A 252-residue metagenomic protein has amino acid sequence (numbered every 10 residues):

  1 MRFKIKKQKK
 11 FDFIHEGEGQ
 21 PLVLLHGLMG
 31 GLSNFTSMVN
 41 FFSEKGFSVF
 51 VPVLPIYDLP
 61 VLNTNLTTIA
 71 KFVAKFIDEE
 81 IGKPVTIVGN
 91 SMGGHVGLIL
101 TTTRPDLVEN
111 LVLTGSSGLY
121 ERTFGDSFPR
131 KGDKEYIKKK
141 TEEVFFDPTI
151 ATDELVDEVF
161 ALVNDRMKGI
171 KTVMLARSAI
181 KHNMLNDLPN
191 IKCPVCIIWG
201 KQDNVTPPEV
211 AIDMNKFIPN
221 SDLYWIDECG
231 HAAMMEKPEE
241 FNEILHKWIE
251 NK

Functional and structural regions predicted by a protein language model:
D12-L59: Conserved HGGG/HGGXW glycine-rich cap/lid loop of the alpha/beta-hydrolase fold
L25, L54, T114, I226-C229: Alpha/beta-hydrolase
T36, E44, F50-V88, E243: Active-site loop/oxyanion-hole signature of alpha/beta-hydrolase fold enzymes
G89, G93, G97: Gly/Ala-rich beta-loop-alpha elbow adjacent to hydrolase catalytic centers
L98-T103, V108-K138: Flexible "cap/lid" loop of the alpha/beta hydrolase fold
K131-C193: Conserved alpha/beta-hydrolase catalytic His-Asp/Glu region
R177-K216, W225: Conserved serine/cysteine hydrolase catalytic core
C229-P238, N242: Catalytic histidine-centered segment of alpha/beta-hydrolase-like enzymes
